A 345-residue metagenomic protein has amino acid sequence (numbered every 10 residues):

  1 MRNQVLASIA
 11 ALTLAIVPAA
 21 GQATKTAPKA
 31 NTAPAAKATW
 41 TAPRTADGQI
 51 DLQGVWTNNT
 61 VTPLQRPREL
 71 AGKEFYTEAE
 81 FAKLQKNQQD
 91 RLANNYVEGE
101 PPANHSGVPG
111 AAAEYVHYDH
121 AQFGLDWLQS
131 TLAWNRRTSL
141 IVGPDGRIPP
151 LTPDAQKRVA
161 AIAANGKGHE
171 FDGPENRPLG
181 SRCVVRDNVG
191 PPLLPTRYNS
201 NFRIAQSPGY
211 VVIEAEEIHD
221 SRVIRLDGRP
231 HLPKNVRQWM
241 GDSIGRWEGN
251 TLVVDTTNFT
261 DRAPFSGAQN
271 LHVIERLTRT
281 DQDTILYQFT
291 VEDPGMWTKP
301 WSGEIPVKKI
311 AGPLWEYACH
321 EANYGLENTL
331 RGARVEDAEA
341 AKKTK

Functional and structural regions predicted by a protein language model:
R2-T13, V17-K345: PEST-like low-complexity, intrinsically disordered acidic/proline/serine-rich tracts that flank trafficking/processing
